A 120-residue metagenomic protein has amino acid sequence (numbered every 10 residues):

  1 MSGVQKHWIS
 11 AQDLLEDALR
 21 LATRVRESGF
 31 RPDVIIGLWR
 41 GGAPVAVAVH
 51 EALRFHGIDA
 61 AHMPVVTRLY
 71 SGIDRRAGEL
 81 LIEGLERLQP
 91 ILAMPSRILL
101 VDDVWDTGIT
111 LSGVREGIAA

Functional and structural regions predicted by a protein language model:
M1-A120: PRPP-associated nucleotide enzymes
